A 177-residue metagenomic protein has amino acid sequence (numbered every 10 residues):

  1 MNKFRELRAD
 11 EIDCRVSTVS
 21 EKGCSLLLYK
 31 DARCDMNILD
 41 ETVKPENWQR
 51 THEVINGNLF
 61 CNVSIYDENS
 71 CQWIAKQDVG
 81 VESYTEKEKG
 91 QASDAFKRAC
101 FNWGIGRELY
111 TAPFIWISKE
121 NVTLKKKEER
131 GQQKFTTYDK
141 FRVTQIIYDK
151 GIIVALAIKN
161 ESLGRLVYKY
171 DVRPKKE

Functional and structural regions predicted by a protein language model:
M1-S25: N-terminal, Lys/Arg- and Ser/Thr-rich interaction peptides
N2-R5, L27, W103, R107-E108: Flexible, active-site-adjacent loop/turn segments at secondary-structure boundaries
S17-L28, V79-E86: Short histidine-centered catalytic/ligand-binding loop motif
C34-R173, E177: Positively charged, aromatic-enriched nucleic acid-contacting surfaces
